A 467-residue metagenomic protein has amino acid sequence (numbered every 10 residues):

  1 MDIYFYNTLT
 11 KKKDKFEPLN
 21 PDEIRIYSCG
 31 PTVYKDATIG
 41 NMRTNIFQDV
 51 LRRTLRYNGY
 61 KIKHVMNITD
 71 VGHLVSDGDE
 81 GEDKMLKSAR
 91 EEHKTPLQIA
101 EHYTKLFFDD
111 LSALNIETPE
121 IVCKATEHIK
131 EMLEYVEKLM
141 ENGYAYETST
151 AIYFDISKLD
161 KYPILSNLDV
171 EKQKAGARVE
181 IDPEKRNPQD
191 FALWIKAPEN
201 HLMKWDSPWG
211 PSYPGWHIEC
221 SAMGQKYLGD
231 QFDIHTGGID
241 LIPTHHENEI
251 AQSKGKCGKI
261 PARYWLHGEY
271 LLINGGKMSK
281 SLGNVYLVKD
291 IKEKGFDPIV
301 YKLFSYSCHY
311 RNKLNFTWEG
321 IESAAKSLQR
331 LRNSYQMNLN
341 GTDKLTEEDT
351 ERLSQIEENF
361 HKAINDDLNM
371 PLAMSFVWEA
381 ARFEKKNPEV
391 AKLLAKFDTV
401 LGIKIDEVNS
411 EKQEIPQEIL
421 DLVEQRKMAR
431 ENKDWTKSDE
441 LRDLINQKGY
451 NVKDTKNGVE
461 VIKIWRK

Functional and structural regions predicted by a protein language model:
M1-Y34, D49, D109, K130-M337: Alpha-helical recognition segments enriched in aromatics with Gly/Pro capping that present substrate-recognition
T10, L19-A113, D454-N457, V461: N-terminal, positively charged nucleic-acid-binding surface of large information/translation enzymes
R56, M140, N446: Anion (oxyanion) recognition and catalysis
G59, K94-Q98, F108-E134, Y144 (+4 more regions): Non-catalytic interaction-recognition regions
K61-K63, G143-S149, E384, N451-K453: Short, well-structured beta-strand/strand-turn elements
V65-V71, A100-F107, E117-M132, T150-L159: Short, glycine/charge-rich beta-strand/loop segments that flank catalytic centers and engage negatively charged groups
K277-K280, N284-K467: Structural preference for alpha-helix termini/caps and helix-kink/transition segments
